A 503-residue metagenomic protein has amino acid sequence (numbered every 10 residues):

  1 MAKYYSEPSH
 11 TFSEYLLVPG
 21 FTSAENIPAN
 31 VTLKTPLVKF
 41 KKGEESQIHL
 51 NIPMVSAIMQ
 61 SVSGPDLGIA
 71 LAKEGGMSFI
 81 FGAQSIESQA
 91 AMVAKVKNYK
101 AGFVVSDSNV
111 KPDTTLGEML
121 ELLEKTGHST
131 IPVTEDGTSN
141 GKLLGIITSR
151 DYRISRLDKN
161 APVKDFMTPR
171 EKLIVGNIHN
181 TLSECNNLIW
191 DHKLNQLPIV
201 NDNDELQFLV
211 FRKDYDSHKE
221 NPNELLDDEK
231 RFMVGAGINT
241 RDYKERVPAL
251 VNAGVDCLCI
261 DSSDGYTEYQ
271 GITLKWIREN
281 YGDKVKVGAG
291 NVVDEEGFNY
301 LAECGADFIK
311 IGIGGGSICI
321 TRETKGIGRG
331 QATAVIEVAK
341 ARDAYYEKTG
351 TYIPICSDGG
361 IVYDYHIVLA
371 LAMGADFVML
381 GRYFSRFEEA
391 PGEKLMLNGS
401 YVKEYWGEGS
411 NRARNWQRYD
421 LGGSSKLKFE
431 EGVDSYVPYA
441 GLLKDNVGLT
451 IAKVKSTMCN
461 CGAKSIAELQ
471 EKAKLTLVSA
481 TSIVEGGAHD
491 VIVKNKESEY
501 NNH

Functional and structural regions predicted by a protein language model:
M1-A24, S108-V110, G176-N177, S183-N187 (+3 more regions): Alpha/beta catalytic cores of nucleotide-metabolism and tRNA/nucleoside-modifying enzymes
A29-L50, A57-M59, S88-H128, V133-D136 (+5 more regions): Bateman/CBS regulatory modules and CBS-like beta-alpha motifs in cytosolic regions of diverse proteins
G43-Q47, A72, K97, L120-E124 (+7 more regions): Surface-exposed amphipathic alpha-helices with a cationic face
Q47-S56, G102-D107, R170, D227-G237 (+3 more regions): Short beta-strand/loop segments at the ligand-binding rim of alpha/beta enzyme cores
D66-I69, Y243-A253, V287, V292-I311 (+1 more regions): Catalytic cores of alpha/beta
K73-S88, D202, V255-T267, D307-K325 (+1 more regions): Glycine-rich phosphate-binding active-site loops on the catalytic face of alpha/beta enzymes
F79-Q84, S108-V110, T130-P132, V175-N177 (+6 more regions): Catalytic beta/alpha-barrel core
Q84-A94, N140, S155-N160, E205-L225 (+5 more regions): Active-site-adjacent beta->alpha loops and helix N-cap segments on the catalytic face of soluble alpha/beta enzymes
